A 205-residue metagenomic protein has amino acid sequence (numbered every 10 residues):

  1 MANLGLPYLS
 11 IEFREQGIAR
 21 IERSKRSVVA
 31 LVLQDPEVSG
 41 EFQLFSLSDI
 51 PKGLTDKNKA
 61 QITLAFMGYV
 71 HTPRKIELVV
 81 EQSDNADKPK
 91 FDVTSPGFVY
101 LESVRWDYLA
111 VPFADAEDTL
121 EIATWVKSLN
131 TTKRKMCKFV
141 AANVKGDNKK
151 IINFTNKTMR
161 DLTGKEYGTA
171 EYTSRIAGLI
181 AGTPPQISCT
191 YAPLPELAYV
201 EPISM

Functional and structural regions predicted by a protein language model:
M1, E81-S83, A116, T158: Interface-prone segments of viral and bacterial extracellular assemblies
M1-R26: Short, intrinsically disordered N-terminal pre-domain segments
I21-V38: A short, compositionally biased N-terminal segment around positions ~18-40 that is enriched in charged/polar residues
S24-S27, K75, K135-F139: Positively charged, low-complexity intrinsically disordered regions
V32-D35, P89, Y100-M205: A glycine- and small-residue-enriched flexible loop/hinge signal that marks low-structured segments
D35-V111, T119: An N-terminal, globular interaction/scaffold subdomain
